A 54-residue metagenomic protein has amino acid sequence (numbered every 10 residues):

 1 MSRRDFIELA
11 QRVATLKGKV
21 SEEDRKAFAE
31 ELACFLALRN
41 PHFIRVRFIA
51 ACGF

Functional and structural regions predicted by a protein language model:
M1-F54: Catalytic phosphate/metal-binding cores of nucleic-acid and nucleotide-processing enzymes, i.e., regions that mediate
